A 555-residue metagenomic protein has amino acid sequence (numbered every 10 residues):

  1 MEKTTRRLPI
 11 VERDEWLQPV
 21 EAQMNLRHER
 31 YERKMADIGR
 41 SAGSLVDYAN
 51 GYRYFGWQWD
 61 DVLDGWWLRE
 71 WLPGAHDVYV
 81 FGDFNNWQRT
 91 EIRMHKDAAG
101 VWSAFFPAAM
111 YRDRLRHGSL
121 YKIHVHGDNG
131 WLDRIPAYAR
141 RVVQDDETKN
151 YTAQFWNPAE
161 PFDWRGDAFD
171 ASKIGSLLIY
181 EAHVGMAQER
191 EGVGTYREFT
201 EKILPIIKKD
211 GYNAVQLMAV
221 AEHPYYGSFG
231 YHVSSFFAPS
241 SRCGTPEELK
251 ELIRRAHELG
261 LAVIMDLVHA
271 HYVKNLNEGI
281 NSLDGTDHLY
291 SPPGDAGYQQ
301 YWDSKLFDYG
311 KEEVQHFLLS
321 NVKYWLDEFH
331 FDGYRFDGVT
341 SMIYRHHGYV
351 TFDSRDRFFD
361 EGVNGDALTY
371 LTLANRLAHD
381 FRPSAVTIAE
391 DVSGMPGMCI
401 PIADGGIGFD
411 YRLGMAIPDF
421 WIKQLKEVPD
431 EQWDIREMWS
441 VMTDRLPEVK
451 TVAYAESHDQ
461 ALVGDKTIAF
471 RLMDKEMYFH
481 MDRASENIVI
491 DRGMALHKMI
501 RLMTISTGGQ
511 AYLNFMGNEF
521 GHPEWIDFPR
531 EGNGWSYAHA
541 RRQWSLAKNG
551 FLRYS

Functional and structural regions predicted by a protein language model:
M1-L63, W67, Q88-R89, K96-E181 (+2 more regions): The feature marks proteins involved in alpha-glucan
W71-V78: Short proline/glycine-enriched turn/loop motifs at strand-loop junctions of beta-rich domains
V78-V80, Y121: Short beta-strand elements bearing conserved aromatic residues within extracellular beta-rich modules
R89-V101, D410-R412, P418-F420: Short, acidic Ser/Thr/Gly-rich low-complexity loop/linker segments typical of extracellular and cell-surface proteins
V143, E160-P161, R165-I179, H183-V363: Substrate-binding/active-site clefts of carbohydrate-active enzymes
H330-D332, V350-R542: Conserved alpha/beta catalytic core and glycan-binding cleft of carbohydrate-active enzymes
A547-S555: Short, intrinsically disordered, charge-balanced linker/junction segments flanking boundaries in proteins
